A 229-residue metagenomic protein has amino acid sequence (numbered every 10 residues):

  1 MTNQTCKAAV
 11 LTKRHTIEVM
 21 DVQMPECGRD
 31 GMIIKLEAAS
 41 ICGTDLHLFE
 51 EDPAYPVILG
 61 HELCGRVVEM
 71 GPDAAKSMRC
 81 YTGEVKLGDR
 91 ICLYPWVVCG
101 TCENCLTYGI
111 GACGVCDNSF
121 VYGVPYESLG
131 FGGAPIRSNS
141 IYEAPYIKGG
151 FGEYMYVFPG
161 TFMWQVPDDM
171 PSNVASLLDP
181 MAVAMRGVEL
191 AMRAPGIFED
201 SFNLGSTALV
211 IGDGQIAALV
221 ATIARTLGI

Functional and structural regions predicted by a protein language model:
A8, T207-A208: Conserved hydrophobic helix-helix packing surfaces used for dimerization/oligomerization
M24-A39, D52-G114, P167-D169: Glycine-rich beta-strand-centered segment in the early N-terminal region that forms part of a ligand/cofactor-binding
T44-L48: Cytochrome P450 core scaffold surrounding the K-helix E-X-X-R motif and the conserved "meander" helix-loop region
E50, K76-C80, C99-T207: NAD(P)H dinucleotide-binding glycine-rich loop of Rossmann-like/cofactor-binding domains, especially the beta1-alpha1
M70, P180, G212-G214: Glycine-rich Rossmann-fold phosphate-binding loop(s) that bind the pyrophosphate of adenine dinucleotide cofactors
V183, I216, A224: Hydrophobic/small residue at the entry helix of a nucleotide-binding pocket
T226-I229: Conserved S-adenosyl-L-methionine
